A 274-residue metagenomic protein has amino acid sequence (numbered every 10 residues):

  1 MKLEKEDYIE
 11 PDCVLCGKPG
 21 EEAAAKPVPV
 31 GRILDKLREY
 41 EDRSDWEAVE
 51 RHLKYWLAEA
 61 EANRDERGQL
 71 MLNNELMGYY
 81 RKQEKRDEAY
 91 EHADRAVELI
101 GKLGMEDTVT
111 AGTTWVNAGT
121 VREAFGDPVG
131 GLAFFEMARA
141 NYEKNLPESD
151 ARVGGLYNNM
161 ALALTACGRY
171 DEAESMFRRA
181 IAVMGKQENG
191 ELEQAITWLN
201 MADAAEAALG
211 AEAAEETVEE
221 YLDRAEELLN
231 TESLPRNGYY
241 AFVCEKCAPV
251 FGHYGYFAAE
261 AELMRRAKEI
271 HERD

Functional and structural regions predicted by a protein language model:
A23-A24, A62-D65, K102-E106, K144-E148 (+3 more regions): Short coil/turn linkers that connect adjacent helices within long alpha-helical scaffolds, especially alpha-solenoid
K26-N63, G78-K82: Alpha-helical segment of the N-proximal tetratricopeptide repeat
P29, V49, A62, Q69 (+8 more regions): Residues that mark the junctions of alpha-helical repeat units in TPR/alpha-solenoid scaffolds
G31-D42, L70-K82, V109-A124, A151-A166 (+2 more regions): Conserved alpha-helical positions within TPR/SEL1-like repeat arrays
K54-E59, R95-K102, R139-K144, R178-K186 (+2 more regions): Amphipathic alpha-helical segments of tetratricopeptide repeats
G104, G119, L146, E188 (+5 more regions): Short coil/turn linking the two alpha-helices of tandem helical-hairpin repeats
